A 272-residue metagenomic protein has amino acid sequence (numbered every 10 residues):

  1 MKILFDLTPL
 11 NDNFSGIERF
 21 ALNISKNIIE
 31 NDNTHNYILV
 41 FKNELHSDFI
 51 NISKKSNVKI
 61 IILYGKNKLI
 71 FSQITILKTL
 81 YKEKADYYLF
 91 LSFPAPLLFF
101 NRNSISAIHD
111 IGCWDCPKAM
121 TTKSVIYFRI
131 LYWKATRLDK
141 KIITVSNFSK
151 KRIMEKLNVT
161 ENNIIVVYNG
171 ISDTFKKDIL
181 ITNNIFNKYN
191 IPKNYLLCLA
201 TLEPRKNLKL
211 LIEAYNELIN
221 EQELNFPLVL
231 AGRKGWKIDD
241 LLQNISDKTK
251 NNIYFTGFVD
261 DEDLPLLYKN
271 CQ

Functional and structural regions predicted by a protein language model:
M1-Q272: Carbohydrate transferase catalytic cores enriched for Leloir-type hexosyltransferases
